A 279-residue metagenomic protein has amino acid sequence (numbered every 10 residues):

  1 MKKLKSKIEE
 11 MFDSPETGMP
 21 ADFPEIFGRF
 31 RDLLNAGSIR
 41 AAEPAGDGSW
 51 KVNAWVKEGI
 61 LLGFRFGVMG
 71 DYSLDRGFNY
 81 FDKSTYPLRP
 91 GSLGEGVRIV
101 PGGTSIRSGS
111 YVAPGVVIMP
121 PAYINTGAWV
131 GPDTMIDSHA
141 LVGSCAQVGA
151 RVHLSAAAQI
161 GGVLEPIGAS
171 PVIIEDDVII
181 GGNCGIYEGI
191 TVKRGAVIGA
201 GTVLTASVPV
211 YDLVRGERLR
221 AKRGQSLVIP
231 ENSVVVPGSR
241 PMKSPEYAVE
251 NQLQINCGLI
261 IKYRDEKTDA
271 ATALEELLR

Functional and structural regions predicted by a protein language model:
M1-V97, L227, E231-S233, P237-R279: Terminal amphipathic alpha-helical/low-complexity segments used for targeting or macromolecular assembly
L93, R98-K243, I260: Structural signal for interior beta-strand "rungs" in well-ordered beta-sheet cores of soluble enzyme domains
